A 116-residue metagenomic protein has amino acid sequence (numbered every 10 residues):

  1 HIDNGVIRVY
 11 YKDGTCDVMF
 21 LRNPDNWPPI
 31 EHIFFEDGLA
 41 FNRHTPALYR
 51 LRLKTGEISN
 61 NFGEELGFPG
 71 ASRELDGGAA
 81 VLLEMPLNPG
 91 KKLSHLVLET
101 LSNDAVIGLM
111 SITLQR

Functional and structural regions predicted by a protein language model:
D3-V6, C16, N23-Q115: Beta-sandwich interaction modules
K12-G14: Glycine-centered tight beta-turn/hairpin loop motif at sheet-sheet or coil-to-beta transitions
